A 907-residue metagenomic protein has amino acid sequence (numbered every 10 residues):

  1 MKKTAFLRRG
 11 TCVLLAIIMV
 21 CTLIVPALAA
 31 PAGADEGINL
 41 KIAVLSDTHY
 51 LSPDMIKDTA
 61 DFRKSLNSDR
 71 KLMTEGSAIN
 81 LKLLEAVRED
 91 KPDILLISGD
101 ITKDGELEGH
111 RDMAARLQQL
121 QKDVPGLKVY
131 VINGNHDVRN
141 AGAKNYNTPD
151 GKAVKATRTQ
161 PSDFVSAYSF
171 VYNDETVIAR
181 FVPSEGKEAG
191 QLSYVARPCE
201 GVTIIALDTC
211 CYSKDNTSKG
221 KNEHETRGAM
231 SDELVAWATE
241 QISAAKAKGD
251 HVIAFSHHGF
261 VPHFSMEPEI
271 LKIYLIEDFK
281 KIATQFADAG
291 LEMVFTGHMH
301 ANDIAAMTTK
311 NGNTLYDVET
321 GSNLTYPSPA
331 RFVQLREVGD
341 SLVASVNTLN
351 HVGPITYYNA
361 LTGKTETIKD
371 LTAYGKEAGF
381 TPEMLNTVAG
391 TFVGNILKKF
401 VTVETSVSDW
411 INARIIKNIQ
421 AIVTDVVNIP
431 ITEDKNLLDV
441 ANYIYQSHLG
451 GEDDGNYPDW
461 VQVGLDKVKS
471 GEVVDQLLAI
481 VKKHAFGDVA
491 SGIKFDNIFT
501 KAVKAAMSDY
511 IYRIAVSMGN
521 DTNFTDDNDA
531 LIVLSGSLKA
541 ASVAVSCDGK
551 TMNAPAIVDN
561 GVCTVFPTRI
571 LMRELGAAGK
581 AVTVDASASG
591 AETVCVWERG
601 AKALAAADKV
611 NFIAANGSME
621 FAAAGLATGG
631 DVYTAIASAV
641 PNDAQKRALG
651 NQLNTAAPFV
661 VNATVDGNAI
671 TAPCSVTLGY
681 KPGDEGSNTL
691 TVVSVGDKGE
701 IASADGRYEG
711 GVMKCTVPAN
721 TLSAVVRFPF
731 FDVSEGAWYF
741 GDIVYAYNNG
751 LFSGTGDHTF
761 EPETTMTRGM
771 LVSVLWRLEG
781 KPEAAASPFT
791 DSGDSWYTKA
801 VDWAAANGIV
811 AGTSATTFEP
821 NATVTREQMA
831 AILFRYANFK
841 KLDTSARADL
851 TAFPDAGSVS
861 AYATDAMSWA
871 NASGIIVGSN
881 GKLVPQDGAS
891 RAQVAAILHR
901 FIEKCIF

Functional and structural regions predicted by a protein language model:
A30-A34, Y358-S542, S546: Non-catalytic terminal accessory segments
A30-H110: N-terminal active-site segment of His-dependent metallophosphoesterases
L51-D54, K103-G105, N135-G142, Y212-D215 (+3 more regions): Active-site environment of divalent metal-dependent phosphoester hydrolases
K91, T203-A206, T217-T314, V407-D409 (+3 more regions): His/acidic metal-ligating clusters that form di-metal
D112-A236, N311, F332: Extended active-site neighborhood of metal-dependent phosphoesterases/phosphodiesterases
A540-V558, C563, Q652-N749: Proteolytic cleavage junctions
V558-T691, V695-G696: Proteolytic processing hotspots in large secreted/extracellular or virion-associated proteins and select intracellular
D705, T716-G741, N748-N749, S753-A800 (+4 more regions): Feature responds to low-complexity, polar/acidic, surface-exposed segments characteristic of secreted/exported proteins
